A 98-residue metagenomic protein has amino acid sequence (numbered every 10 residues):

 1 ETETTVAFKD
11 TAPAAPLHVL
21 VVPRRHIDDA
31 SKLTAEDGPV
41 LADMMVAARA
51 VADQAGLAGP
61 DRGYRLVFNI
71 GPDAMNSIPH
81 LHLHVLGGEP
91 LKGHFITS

Functional and structural regions predicted by a protein language model:
E1-S98: HIT superfamily nucleotide-processing domains
